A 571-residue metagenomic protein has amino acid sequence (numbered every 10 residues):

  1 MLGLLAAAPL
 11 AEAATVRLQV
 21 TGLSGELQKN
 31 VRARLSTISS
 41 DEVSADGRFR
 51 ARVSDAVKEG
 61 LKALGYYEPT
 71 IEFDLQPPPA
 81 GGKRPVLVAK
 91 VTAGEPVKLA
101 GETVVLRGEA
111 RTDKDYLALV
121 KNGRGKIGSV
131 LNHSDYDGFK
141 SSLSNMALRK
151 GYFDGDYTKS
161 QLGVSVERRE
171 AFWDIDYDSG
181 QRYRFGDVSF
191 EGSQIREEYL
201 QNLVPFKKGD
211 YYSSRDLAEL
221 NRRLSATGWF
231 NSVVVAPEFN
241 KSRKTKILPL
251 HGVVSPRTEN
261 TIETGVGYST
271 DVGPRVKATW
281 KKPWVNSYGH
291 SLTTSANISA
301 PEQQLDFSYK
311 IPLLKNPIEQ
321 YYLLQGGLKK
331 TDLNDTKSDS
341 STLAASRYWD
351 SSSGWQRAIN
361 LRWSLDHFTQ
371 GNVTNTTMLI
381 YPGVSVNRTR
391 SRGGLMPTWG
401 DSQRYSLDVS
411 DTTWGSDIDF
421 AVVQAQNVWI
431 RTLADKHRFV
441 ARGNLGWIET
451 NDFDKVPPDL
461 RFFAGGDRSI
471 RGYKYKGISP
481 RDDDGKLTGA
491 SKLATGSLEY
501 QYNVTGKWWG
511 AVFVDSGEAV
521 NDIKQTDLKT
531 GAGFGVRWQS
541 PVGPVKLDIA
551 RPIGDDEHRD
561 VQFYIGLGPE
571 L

Functional and structural regions predicted by a protein language model:
A7-A8: N-terminal signal peptide c-region/cleavage motif recognized by signal peptidases
A13-E26, S36-T270, T279, T293-I311 (+2 more regions): Periplasmic polypeptide-binding modules associated with outer-membrane biogenesis and secretion
Y66, K329-S338, S410-D419, I553-G554: Outer-membrane beta-barrel proteins
L106, F190-Q194, T270, D339-A344 (+5 more regions): Flexible, surface-exposed loop regions and adjacent strand-edge segments of Gram-negative outer-membrane beta-barrel
E109-A118, S213-R404, R431, R471-G472 (+3 more regions): Gram-negative/organellar outer-membrane beta-barrel architecture
K208, E263-S269, S295-N297, G415-I418 (+4 more regions): Short, contiguous acidic/charged loop-to-helix segments that flank catalytic cores in large enzymes
A226, H367-N375, L379-V504, V512-S516 (+2 more regions): C-terminal outer-membrane beta-barrel translocator/porin domains of Gram-negative envelope proteins and their
G517-V545, I549, I553-E557, V561-F563: C-terminal structured "cap/appendage" subdomains that terminate the fold
